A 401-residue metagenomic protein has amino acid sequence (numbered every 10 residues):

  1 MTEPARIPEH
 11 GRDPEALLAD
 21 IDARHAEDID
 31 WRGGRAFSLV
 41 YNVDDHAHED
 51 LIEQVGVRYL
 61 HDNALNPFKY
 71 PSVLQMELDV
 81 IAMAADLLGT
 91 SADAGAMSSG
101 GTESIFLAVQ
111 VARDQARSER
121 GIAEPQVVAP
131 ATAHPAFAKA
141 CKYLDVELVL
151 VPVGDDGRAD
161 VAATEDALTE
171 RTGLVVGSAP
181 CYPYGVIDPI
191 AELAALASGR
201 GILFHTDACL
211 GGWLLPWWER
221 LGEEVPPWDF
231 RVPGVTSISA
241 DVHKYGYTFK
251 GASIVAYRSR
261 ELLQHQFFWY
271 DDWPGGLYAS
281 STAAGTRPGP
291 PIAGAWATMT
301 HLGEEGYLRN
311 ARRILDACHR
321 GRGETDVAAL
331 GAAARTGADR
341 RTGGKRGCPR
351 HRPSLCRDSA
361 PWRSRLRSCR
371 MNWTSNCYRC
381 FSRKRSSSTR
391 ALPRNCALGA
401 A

Functional and structural regions predicted by a protein language model:
M1-A92, A400: N-terminal entrance/gating region of PLP-dependent enzymes' catalytic architecture
L60-F68, T90-A96, E124, V149-V151 (+4 more regions): Glycine- and acidic
A84-L107: Short loop-beta-helix segment that forms the pyridoxal 5′-phosphate
S99-W269: Conserved PLP-enzyme active-site core in the AAT-like
K142, A194, S198, D326 (+2 more regions): Anion (oxyanion) recognition and catalysis
R220-G337, G344: Active-site C-terminal subdomain of aminotransferase-like
L330-R385: Conserved PLP-binding catalytic core of the aspartate aminotransferase-like
G344-K345, L398-A401: PLP-dependent enzyme catalytic core of the Aspartate aminotransferase-like
